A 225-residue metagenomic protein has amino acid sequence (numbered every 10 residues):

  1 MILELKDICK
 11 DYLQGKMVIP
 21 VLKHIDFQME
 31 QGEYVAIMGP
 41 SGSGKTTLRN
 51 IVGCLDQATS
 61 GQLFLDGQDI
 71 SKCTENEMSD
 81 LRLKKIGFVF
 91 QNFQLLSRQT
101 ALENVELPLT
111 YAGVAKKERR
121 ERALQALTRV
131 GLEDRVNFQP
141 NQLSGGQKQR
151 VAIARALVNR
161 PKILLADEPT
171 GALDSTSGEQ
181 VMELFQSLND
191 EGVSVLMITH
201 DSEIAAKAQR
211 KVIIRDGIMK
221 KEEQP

Functional and structural regions predicted by a protein language model:
I2-I214: ABC family nucleotide-binding domain
K211-E223: H-loop (His-switch) and adjacent beta-strand-loop-beta switch element of ABC-type ATPase nucleotide-binding domains
